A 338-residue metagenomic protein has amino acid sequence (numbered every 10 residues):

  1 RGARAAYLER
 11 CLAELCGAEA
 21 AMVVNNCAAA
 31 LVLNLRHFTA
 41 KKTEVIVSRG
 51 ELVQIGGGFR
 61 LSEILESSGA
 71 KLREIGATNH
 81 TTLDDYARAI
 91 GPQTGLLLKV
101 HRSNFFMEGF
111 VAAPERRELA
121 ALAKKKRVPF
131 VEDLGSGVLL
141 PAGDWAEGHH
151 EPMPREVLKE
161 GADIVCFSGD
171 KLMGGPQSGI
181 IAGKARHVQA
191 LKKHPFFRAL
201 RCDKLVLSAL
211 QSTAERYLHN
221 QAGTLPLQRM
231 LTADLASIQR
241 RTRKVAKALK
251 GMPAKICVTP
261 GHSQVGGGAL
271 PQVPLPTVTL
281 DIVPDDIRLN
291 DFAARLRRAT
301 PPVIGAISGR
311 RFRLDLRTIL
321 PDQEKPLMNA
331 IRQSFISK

Functional and structural regions predicted by a protein language model:
R1, R310, L327-A330, S334: Catalytic, metal-anchored helix/loop core of enzyme active sites in primary metabolism
R1-G2, A222-L225, S308-G309: Short coil/turn segments at secondary-structure boundaries
R1-Y217, A246, K250, A330: Conserved PLP-enzyme active-site core in the AAT-like
K125-K126, N220, K250-A254, D285-I287 (+1 more regions): Short, glycine- and charge-enriched coil/turn segments that flank and shape catalytic ligand pockets
L172, T232, F312: Glycine-rich phosphate/diphosphate-binding loops and the adjacent beta-loop-alpha structural elements that coordinate
R198-A199, R297-I304, R332-K338: A common structural junction motif
V206-L207, Q211-G266: Conserved PLP-dependent catalytic core of the aminotransferase class-I/II
Q239-D322, P326-L327: Conserved C-terminal alpha-helix-loop-beta "cap" of PLP-dependent enzymes that closes/shapes the active-site mouth
